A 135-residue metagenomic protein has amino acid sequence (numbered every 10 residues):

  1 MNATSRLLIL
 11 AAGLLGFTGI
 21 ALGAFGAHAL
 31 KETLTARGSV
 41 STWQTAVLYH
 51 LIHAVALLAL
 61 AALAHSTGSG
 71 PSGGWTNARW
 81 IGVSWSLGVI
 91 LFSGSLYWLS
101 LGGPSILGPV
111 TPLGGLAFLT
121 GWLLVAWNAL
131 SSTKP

Functional and structural regions predicted by a protein language model:
M1-P135: Polytopic transmembrane helical bundles with strong interfacial aromatic enrichment
